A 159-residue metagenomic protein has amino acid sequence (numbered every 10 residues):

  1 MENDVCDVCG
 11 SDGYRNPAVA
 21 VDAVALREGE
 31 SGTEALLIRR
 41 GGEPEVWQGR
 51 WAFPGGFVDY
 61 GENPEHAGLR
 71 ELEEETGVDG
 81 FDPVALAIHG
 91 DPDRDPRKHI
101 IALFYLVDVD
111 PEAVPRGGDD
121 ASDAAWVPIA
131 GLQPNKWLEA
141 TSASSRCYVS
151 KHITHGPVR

Functional and structural regions predicted by a protein language model:
M1-V24, G29-E30: Acidic, metal-coordinating catalytic segment for phosphate/diphosphate chemistry, firing primarily on the Nudix
C6, W51-F53, P115: Short clusters of hydrophobic/aromatic residues that line enzyme substrate/ligand-binding pockets
N16-A20, Q48-F53, G80, K98-A102: Short connector loops at helix/strand junctions that flank enzyme active sites, especially segments positioning acidic
D22-V24, E34-L36, F104-L106: Residues embedded in well-ordered beta-strands
A25-R27, R39-R40, V109: Residue-level signal for short segments within beta-strands and strand-turn junctions of well-structured beta-sheet
G32-E74: Conserved Nudix-box catalytic region and its N-terminal flanking loop in Nudix hydrolases and closely related
F57-V84, H89-A143: Unchanged
A143-R159: Charged phosphate-binding loop/patch that engages nucleotide di/tri-phosphates or the phosphate backbone of nucleic
